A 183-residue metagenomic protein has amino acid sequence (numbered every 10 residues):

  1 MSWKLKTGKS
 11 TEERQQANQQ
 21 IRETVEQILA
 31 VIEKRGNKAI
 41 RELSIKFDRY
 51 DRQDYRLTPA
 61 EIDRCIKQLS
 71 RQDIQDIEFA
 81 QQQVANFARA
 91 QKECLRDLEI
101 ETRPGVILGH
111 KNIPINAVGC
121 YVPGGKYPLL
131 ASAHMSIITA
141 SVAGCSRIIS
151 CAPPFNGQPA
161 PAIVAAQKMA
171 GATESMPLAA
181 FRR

Functional and structural regions predicted by a protein language model:
M1-N116: N-terminal Rossmann-like NAD(P)+-binding subdomain of aldehyde/semialdehyde dehydrogenases
S44, A152-P153, A179: Proline- and acidic/polar-enriched loop/turn elements at helix boundaries
F47, F155-N156, R182: Positions that flank functional sites
E101-A165: Conserved small-residue-rich beta-alpha loop and adjacent elements that most often cradle the phosphate/pyrophosphate
V164-R183: A glycine-rich helix N-cap at a beta->alpha junction
